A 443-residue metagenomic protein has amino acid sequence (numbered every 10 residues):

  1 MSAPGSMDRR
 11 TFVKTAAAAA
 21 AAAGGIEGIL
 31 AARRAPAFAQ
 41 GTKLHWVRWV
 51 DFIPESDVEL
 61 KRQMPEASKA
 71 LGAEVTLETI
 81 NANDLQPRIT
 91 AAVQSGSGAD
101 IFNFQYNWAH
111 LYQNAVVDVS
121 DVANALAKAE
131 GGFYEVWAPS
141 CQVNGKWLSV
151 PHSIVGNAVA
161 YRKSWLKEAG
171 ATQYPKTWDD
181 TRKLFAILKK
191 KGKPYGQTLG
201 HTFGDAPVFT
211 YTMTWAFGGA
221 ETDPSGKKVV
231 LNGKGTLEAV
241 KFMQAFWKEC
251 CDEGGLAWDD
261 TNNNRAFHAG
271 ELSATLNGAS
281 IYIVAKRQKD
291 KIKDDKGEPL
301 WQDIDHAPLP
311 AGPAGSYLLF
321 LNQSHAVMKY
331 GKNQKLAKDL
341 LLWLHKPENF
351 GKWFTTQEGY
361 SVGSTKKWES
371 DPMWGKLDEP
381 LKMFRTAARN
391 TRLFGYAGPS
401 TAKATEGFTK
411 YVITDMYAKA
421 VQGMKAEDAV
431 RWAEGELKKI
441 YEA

Functional and structural regions predicted by a protein language model:
S2-A20: N-terminal secretory signal peptides and thylakoid transit peptides that target proteins across membranes
G41-F52, V75-E78, I101: Short, well-ordered beta-strand elements
R62-F133, Q142, S164-K176, N264-A266 (+2 more regions): Extracytoplasmic "Venus flytrap"/periplasmic binding protein-like
E74, N114, K167, G192 (+1 more regions): Conserved C-terminal helix/tail region of periplasmic/extracytoplasmic solute-binding proteins
Q105-A158, K176, R182, F209 (+3 more regions): Hinge/lid segment of periplasmic solute-binding proteins
N107, S280-W301, G312-V412: C-terminal lobe and pocket-closing loops of periplasmic/extracytoplasmic Venus-flytrap solute-binding proteins
N144-H152, N157, R182-V229, G235 (+1 more regions): Extracytoplasmic/periplasmic solute-binding protein
L184-I187, S225-L256, L309: Glycine-centered hinge/linker elements that transmit conformational signals in sensory and ligand-binding systems
